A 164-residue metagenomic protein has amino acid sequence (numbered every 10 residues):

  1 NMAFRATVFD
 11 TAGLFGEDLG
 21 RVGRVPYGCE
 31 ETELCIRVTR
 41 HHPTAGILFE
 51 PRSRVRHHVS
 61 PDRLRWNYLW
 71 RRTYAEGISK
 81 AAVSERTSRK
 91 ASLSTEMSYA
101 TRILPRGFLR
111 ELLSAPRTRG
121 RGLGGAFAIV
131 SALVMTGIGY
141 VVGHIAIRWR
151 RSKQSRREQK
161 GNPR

Functional and structural regions predicted by a protein language model:
N1-A3, L104-P105: Extended interaction regions within the primary functional domain
M2-A12, D18-S53: A short, conserved alpha-helix in the catalytic core of glycosyltransferases
D10-A12, V25, P105, E111 (+2 more regions): Generic secretory/membrane-interface signal
G13-L14, G20, G77-S79, M135-A146: Glycine-centered small-residue hotspots that permit tight backbone geometry or close packing
G23-R24, W70, S88, W149 (+1 more regions): Residue-level detector of alpha-helical recognition elements and their boundaries
R37, W66-N67, V83, H144 (+2 more regions): Short alpha-helix boundary/capping motifs
T44-A132, T136: Active-site-adjacent helix/loop segment of glycosyltransferases that harbors family-specific signature motifs
S114-R164: Short linear elements at protein peripheries
